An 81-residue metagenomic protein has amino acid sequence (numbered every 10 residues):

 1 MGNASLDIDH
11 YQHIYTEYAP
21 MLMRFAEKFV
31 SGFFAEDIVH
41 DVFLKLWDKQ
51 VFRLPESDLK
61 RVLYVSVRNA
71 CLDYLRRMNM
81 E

Functional and structural regions predicted by a protein language model:
G2-Q12, M23-D41, V51-S57: Short, charged helix-capping/linker segments at alpha-helix termini
A4-S5, Y18-A19, K45: Short hydrophobic/aromatic segments of transmembrane alpha-helices and their interfaces
Y15-A19, Y64: Amphipathic, non-transmembrane alpha-helical scaffold segments
F25, K45, A70, Y74: Short alpha-helical functional segments enriched in proximate histidine and acidic residues
D37-L44, D48, S57-N69: Structural recognition of an alpha-helix C-terminal capping motif at a helix-to-coil junction
V65-E81: Arg/Lys-rich amphipathic alpha helix in sigma70-family domain 2
